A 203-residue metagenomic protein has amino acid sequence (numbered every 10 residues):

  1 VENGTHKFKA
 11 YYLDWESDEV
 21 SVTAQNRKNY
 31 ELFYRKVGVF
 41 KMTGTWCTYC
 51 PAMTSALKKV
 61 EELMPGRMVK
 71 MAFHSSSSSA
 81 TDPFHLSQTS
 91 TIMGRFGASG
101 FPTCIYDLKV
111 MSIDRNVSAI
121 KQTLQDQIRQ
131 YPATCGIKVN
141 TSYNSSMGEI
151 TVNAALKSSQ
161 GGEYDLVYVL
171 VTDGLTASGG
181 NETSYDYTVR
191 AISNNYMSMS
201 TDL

Functional and structural regions predicted by a protein language model:
V1-N3, L203: Short, hydrophobic beta-strand segments
N3-F8, G148: Exposed beta-strand face motif in extracellular beta-rich ectodomains
G4, E16-D18, Q160-Y164: Short loop/turn segments at connectors of secondary-structure elements within structured domains
K9-W15, A155: Beta-strand-rich extracellular modules
W15-N29: Edge beta-strands of extracellular beta-sandwich domains
Y30-S75: Local sequence-structure signature of Cys/Sec-based thiol-disulfide redox active-site neighborhoods
G66, M71-L203: Short, conserved sequence motifs used for protein processing/export or organelle targeting and for catalysis
